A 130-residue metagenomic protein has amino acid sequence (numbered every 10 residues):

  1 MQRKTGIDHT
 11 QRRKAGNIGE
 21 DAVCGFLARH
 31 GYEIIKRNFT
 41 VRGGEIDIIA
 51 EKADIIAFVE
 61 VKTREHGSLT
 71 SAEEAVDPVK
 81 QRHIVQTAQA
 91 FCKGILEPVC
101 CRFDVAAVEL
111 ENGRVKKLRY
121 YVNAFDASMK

Functional and structural regions predicted by a protein language model:
M1-R37: Acidic-basic catalytic patches of nuclease active cores, encompassing PD-(D/E)XK and other metal-cofactor nuclease
L27, I48-G67, I84: Conserved catalytic cores of phosphodiester-cleaving nucleases, focusing on short active-site segments
F39-V41, T63: Short, glycine/acidic-enriched loop or turn micro-motifs at the edges of active sites
V41-G44, R114: Short acidic/glycine-enriched loop/turn segments that link adjacent beta-strands
D47-A50, A107-E109: Conserved protein-kinase catalytic-loop segment immediately C-terminal to the catalytic Asp of the HRD motif
R64-T87, K93: Mg2+/Mn2+-dependent nuclease catalytic core
G94-K130: Domain-level recognition of nuclease-like catalytic cores that cleave nucleotide substrates
